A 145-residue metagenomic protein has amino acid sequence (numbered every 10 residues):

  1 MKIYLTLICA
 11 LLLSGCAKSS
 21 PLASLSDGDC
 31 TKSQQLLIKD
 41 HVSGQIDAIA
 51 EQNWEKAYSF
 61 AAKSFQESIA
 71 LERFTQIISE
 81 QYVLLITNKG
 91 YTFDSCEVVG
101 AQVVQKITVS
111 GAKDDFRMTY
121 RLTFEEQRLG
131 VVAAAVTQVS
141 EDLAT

Functional and structural regions predicted by a protein language model:
M1-Y4: Positively charged n-region of N-terminal signal peptides that target proteins for export
T6-I8: Sec-dependent N-terminal signal peptides
S14-G15: C-terminal motif of bacterial Sec signal peptides marking the signal peptidase cleavage site
S19-D29: Short, low-complexity, disordered segments immediately C-terminal to signal peptides in bacterial exported proteins
S33-D40, G44-D47, W54-V104: Short solvent-exposed beta->alpha transition segments
G90-T145: Exposed beta-sheet edge and beta->alpha loop/turn motif
